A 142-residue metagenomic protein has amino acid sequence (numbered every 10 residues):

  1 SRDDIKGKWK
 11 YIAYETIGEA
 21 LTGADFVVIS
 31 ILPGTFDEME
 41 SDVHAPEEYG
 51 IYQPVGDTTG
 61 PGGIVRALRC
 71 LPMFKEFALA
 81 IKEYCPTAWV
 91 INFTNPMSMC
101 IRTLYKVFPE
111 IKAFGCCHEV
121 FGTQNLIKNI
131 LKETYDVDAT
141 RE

Functional and structural regions predicted by a protein language model:
S1-G23, G34-M39: Conserved N-terminal Rossmann-fold NAD(P) cofactor-binding segment
D4, E83, R102-A113, N129-Y135: Short, surface-exposed basic-aromatic patches at helix termini and helix-loop junctions that form
I5-K10, E83-T87, V137-T140: Short helix-terminating capping/connector loops at secondary-structure junctions
T22, S98-R102, N125: Alpha-helical elements of the RecA-like P-loop NTPase motor core of helicases
T22, V28-I29, N92: Redox-cofactor binding/interface segments in oxidoreductases and associated redox assembly factors
P33-F108: Rossmann-fold NAD(P)-binding glycine/threonine-rich loop
K112-E142: Substrate/ligand-engaging "lid" and interaction regions
